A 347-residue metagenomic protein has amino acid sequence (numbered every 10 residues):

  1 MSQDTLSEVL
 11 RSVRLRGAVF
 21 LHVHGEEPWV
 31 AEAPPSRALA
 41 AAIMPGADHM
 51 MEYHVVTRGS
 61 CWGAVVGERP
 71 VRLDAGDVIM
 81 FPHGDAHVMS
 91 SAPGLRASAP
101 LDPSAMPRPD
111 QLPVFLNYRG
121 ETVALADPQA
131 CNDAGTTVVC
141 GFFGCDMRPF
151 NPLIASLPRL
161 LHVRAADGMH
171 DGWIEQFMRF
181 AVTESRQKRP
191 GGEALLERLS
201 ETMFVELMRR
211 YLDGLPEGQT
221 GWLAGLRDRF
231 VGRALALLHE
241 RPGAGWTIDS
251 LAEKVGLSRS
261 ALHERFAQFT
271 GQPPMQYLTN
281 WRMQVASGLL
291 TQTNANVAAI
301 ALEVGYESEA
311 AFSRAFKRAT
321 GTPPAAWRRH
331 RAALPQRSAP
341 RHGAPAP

Functional and structural regions predicted by a protein language model:
M1-E32, P128-V139, G144, N151-A155 (+2 more regions): A short, N-terminal "cap"/entry segment at the start of jelly-roll beta-barrel domains of the cupin/DSBH fold
M1-V71, D77-V78, D85-P128: Generic protein-terminus/edge-of-domain signal
I43-A47, M51, E68, I154 (+7 more regions): Hydrophobic/basic alpha-helical segments enriched in Actinobacteria
V56, L238-R241, L290: Short helix-to-turn junction characteristic of helix-turn-helix DNA-binding domains, especially the helix
P70, G245, N294-A295, A310: Residue at a beta-strand N-cap/secondary-structure junction
T136-A236: An amphipathic alpha-helical interaction segment
T202-L212, R233-Q284, A301-A326, H330: Basic/polar phosphate-binding segments, predominantly the helix-turn-helix DNA-binding elements of transcriptional
